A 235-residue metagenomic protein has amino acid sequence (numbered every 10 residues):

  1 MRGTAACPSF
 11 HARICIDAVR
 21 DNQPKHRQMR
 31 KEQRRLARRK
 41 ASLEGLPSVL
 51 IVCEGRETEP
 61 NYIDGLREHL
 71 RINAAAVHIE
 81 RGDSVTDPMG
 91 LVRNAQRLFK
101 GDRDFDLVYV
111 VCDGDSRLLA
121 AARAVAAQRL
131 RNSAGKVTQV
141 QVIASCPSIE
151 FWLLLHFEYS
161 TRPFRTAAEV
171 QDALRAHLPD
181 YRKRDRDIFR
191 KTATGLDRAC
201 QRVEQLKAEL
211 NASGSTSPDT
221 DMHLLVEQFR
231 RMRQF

Functional and structural regions predicted by a protein language model:
R2-R30, R34-V49, P60, D64-R81 (+3 more regions): C-terminal accessory helical subdomains adjacent to catalytic cores in phosphodiester- and nucleotide-handling enzymes
V52-C53, V111: Short hydrophobic segments within beta-strands
C53, R81, V85: Short gly/ser-rich anion-binding loops that grip negatively charged ligand groups
G55-T58: Short acidic, Gly/Ser-rich segments with clustered Asp/Glu that frequently serve as metal-coordination loops in enzyme
S84-N94: Short phosphate-binding loop-to-helix
